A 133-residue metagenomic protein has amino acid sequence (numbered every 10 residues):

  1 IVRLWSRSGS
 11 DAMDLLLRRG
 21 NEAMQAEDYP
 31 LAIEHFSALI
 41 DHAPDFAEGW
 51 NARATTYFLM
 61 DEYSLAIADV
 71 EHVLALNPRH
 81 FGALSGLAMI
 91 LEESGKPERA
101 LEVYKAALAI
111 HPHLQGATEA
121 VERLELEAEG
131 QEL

Functional and structural regions predicted by a protein language model:
R3-R7, D11, L101-L133: Terminal, low-structured helical/coil segments at or just beyond the last alpha-helical repeat
S10-A83: Alpha-helical adaptor scaffolds
Q25, L59, E93-S94, R123-G130: Register position in tetratricopeptide repeats
R53-A54, M60, L87, S94 (+1 more regions): Residue-level signature of tetratricopeptide-repeat
A68, A83-S85, G116-A120: A general structural signal for short secondary-structure boundary/capping elements
A75-K105: Ankyrin-repeat and related helical/solenoid repeat scaffolds used for protein-protein interactions
